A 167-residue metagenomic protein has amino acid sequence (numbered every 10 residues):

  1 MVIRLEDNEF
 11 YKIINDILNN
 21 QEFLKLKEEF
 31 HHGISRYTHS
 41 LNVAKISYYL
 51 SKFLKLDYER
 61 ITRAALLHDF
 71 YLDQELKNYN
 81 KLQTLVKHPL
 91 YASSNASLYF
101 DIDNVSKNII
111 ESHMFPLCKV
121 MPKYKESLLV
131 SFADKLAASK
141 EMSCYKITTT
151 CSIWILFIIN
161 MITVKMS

Functional and structural regions predicted by a protein language model:
M1-S167: Metal-dependent phosphohydrolase cores
